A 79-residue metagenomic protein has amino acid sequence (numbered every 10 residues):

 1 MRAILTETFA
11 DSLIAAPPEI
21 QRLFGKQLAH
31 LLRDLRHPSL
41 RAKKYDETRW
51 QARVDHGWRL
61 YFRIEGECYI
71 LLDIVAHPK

Functional and structural regions predicted by a protein language model:
R2-E7, D11, A15, Q21-R22 (+2 more regions): Enriched for short, Lys/Arg-rich terminal
Q21, G25-A29: Short, well-structured alpha-helical segments
A29-R53: A short, surface-exposed loop/turn module that caps and links secondary-structure elements
